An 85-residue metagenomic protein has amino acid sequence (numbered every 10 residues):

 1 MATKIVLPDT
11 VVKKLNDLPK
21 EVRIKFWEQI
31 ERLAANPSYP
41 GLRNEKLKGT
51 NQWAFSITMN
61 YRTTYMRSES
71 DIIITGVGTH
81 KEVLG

Functional and structural regions predicted by a protein language model:
M1-K13, D17-I24, L42, I57-R62 (+1 more regions): Enriched for short, Lys/Arg-rich terminal
R23, W27-E31: Short, well-structured alpha-helical segments
E31-S56: A short, surface-exposed loop/turn module that caps and links secondary-structure elements
